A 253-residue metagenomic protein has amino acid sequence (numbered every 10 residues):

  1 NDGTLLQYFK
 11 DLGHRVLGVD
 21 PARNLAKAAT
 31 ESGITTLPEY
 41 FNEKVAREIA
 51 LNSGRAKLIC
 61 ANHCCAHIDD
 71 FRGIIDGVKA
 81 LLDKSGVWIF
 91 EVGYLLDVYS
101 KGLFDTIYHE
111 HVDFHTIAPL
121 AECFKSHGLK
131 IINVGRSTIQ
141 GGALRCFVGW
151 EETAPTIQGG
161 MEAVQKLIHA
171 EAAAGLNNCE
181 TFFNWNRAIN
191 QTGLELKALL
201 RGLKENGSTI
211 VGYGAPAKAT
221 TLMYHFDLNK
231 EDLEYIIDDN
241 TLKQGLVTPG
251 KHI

Functional and structural regions predicted by a protein language model:
D2-V45, E231-L246: Class I SAM-dependent methyltransferase SAM/SAH-binding core
T30-S32, R201-I253: A solvent-exposed beta-alpha-beta segment
K44-G54: Short amphipathic alpha-helix with an adjacent loop that forms part of the alpha/beta core around
K57-C60: A conserved beta-strand element that flanks and buttresses the S-adenosyl-L-methionine
R72-I89: A short glycine-rich, Lys/Arg-flanked "PGG" loop and its adjoining helix->strand segment in the class I
W88-D113, I117-L120, F124: Short, glycine-/aromatic-enriched active-site segment of Class I SAM-dependent methyltransferases
L129-Q140: Conserved S-adenosyl-L-methionine
Q140-A188: Flexible, glycine-/basic-rich loop-and-beta segments that form/coincide with the SAM-dependent methyltransferase
